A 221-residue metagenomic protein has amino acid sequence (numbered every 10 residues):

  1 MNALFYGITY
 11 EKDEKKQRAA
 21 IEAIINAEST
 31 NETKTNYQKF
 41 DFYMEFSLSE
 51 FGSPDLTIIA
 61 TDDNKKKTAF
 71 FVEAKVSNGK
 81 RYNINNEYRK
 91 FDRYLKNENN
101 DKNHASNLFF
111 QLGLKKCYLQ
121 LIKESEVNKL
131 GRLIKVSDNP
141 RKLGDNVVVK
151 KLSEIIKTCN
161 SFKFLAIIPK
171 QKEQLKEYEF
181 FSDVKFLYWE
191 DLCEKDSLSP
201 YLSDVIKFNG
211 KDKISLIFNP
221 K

Functional and structural regions predicted by a protein language model:
M1-K221: Charged, terminal alpha-helix-loop-beta segments that serve as non-catalytic nucleic-acid engagement and/or assembly
